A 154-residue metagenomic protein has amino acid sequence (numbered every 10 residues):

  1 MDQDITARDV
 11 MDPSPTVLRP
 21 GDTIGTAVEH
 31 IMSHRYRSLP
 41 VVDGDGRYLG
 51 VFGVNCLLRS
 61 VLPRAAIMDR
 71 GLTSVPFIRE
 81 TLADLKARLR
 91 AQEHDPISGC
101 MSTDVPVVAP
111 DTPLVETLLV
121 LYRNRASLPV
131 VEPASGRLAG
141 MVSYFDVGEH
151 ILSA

Functional and structural regions predicted by a protein language model:
M1-S14, V54-V105, L118-N124, S143-A154: Tandem CBS (Bateman) regulatory domains
S14-V17, R47, V107, R137: Short, flexible active-site loop motifs that bind/organize anionic cofactors or intermediates
L18-R35, V42, V61, L89-R90 (+4 more regions): The conserved cystathionine-beta-synthase
G25, D45, R64, V75-P76 (+3 more regions): Residue-level signal for alpha-helical context at structural boundaries
I31, L39-C56, L121, V130-F145: A glycine-centered beta-loop-beta connector
Y36-R37, D43, A66-D69, P76-I78 (+2 more regions): Short, charged/polar low-complexity linear motifs in solvent-exposed/disordered segments
